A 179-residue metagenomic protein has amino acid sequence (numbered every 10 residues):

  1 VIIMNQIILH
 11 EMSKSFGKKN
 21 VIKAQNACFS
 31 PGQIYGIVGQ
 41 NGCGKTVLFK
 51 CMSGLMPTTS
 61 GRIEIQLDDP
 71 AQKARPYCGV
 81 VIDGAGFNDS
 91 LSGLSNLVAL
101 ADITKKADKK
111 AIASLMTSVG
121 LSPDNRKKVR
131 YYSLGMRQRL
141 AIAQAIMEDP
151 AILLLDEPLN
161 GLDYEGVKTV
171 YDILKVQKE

Functional and structural regions predicted by a protein language model:
M4-P31, T59: A short, flexible loop at the N-terminus of ABC-type nucleotide-binding domains that lies
V38-Q40: The feature captures the beta-strand-to-loop junction immediately N-terminal to the Walker
S53: Helix-to-loop junction immediately C-terminal to a conserved catalytic motif
G61-A74: Conserved ABC transporter NBD signature motif
V98, K109-D124: Conserved ABC ATPase "signature" region
I142: Hydrophobic anchor residue at the start of the ABC signature
L153-E157: Catalytic Walker B motif of ABC-type/P-loop ATPase nucleotide-binding domains
